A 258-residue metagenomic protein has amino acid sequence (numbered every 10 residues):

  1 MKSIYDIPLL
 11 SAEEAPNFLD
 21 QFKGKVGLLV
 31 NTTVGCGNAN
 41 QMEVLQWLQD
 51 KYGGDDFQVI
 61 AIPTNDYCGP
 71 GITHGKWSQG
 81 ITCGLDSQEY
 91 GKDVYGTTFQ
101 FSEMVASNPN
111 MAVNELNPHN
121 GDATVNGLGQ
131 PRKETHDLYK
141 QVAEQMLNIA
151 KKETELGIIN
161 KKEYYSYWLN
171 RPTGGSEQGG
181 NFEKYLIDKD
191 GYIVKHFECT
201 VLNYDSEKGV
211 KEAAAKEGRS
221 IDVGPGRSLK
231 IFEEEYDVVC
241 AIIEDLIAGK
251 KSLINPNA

Functional and structural regions predicted by a protein language model:
M1-D20, N38-Q41: N-terminal "domain-start" segment that seeds a small globular fold
L9, G53-W77, C83, G96-N110 (+1 more regions): Thiol-based oxidoreductase modules, predominantly thioredoxin-like and allied folds used for disulfide exchange
G24-G27, F182: Alpha/beta-hydrolase fold active-site loops
K25-V26, V34-G35, A39-D66, Y236: Conserved helix-turn-beta segment immediately C-terminal to the redox Cys motif in thioredoxin-like folds
V34, D50-G54, G96, A143 (+2 more regions): Sec-exported extracytoplasmic/periplasmic mature domains
V44-W47, W77, D86, K133-D137 (+1 more regions): Extracytoplasmic/secreted proteins, especially bacterial periplasmic and envelope-associated proteins
Q88-D205: Thiol/selenol-based redox catalytic cores and closely related redox-interacting motifs
L128-Q130, K195-K250: Non-catalytic, surface beta->alpha helical segment in thiol-disulfide oxidoreductase systems
